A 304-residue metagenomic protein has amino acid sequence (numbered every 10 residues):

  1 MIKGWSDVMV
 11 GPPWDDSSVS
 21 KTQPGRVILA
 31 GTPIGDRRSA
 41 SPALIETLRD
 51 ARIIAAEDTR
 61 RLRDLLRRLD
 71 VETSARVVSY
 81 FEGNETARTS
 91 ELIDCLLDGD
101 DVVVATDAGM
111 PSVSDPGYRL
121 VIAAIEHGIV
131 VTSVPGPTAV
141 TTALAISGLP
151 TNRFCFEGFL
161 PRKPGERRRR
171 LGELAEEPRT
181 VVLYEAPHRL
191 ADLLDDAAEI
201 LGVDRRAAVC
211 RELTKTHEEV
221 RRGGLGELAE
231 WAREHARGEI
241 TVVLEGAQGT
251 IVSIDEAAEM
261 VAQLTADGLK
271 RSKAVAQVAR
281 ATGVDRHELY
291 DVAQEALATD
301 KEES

Functional and structural regions predicted by a protein language model:
I2-F81: Glycine-rich, flexible N-terminal cofactor/catalytic loop recognition
I2-S20, P24, D101, T180 (+1 more regions): A contiguous loop/helix-start segment that scaffolds small-molecule binding in enzyme catalytic cores
R26-A30, D98-T106, F154, R179-L183 (+1 more regions): Generic beta-sheet signal
L48-I54, G128-T132, T180-V181: Short active-site oxyanion
R60-L62, G109-M110, A139, R189: Alpha-helix capping/helix-boundary segments
S79-T86, L160-K163: Conserved helicase motor
T89-T138, T142: Glycine/small-residue-rich loop that forms an oxyanion/phosphate-binding "nest" at active or ligand-binding sites
R119-E177: Class I SAM-dependent methyltransferase SAM-binding "motif I" and its flanking Rossmann-like core
